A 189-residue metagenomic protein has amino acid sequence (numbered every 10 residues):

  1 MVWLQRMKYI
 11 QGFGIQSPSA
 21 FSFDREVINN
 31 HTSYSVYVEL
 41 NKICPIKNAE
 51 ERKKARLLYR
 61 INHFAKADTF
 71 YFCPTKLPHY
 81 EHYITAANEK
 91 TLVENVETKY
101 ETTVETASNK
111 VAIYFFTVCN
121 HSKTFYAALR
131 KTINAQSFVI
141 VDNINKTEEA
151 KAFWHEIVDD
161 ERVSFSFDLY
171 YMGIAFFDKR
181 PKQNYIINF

Functional and structural regions predicted by a protein language model:
M1-F138, N145-F189: A short alpha-helical cap/connector motif
